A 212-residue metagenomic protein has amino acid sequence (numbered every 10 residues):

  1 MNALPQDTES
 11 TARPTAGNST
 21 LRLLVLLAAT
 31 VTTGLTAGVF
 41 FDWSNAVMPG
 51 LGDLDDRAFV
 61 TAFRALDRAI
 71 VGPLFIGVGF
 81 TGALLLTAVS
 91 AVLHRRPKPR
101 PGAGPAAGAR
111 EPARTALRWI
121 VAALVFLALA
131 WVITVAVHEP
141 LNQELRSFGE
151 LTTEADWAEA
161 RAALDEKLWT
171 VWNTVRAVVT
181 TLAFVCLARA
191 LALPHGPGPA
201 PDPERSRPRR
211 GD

Functional and structural regions predicted by a protein language model:
M1-R22, K98-A109, P194-D212: Actinobacteria-biased recognition of intrinsically disordered, low-complexity terminal regions
N2-L4, T8-R13, L35-F80, G102-P105 (+2 more regions): Interfacial loop at the N-terminal end of multi-pass membrane proteins
L4, E111, W119-Q143, E204-D212: Hydrophobic alpha-helical transmembrane segments of integral membrane proteins
P14-A28, R68-F75, G108-W119, A162-V175: Membrane-interfacial loop-to-transmembrane-helix junctions in polytopic alpha-helical membrane proteins
S19-T33, V92-W131: Interfacial segments of alpha-helical transmembrane regions
G34, A88, A128, V185-A188: Hydrophobic residues within the alpha-helical transmembrane core of Major Facilitator Superfamily
N45-V47, F63-D67, L74, L85-P97 (+2 more regions): Membrane-helix exit/interface motif
G79-A91, A177-F184: Core segments of transmembrane alpha-helices that mediate helix-helix packing or line hydrophobic substrate/ligand
